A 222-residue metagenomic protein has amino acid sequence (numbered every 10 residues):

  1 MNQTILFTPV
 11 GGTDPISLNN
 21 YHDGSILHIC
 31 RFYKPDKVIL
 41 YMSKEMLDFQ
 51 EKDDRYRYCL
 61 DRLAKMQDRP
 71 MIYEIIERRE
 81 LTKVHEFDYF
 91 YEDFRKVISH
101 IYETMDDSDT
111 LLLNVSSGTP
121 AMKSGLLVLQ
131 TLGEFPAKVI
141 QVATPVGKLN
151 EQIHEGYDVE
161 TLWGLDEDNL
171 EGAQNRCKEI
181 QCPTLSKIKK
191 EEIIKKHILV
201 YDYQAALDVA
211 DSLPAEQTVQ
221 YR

Functional and structural regions predicted by a protein language model:
M1-L112, A121-R222: Long, low-complexity, Lys/Arg-enriched
G118: Gly/Ser-rich oxyanion-binding loop with an adjacent helix/lid that shapes the negatively charged ligand pocket
